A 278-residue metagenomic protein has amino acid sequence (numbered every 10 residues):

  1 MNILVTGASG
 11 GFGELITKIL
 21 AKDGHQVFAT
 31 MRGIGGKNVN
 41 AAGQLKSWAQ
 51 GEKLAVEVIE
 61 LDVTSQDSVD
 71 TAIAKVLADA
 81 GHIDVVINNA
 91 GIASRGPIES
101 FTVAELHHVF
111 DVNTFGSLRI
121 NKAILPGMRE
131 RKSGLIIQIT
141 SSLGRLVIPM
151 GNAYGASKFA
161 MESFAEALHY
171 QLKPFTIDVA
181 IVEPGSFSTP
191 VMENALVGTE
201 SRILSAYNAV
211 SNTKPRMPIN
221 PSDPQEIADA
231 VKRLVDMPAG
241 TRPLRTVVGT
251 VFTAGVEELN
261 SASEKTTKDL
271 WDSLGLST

Functional and structural regions predicted by a protein language model:
M1-R32: Canonical Rossmann dinucleotide-binding motif of NAD(H)/NADP(H)-dependent dehydrogenases/reductases, specifically
E60-T71, V103: The beta1-alpha1 cofactor-binding region of Rossmann-like NAD(H)/NADP(H)-dependent oxidoreductases
P97-I98, E105-H107: Substrate-binding pocket helix/loop in short-chain dehydrogenase/reductase
F101, V147-G155, A167: Active-site loop-to-helix junction immediately N-terminal to the catalytic Tyr of the SDR YXXXK motif in Rossmann-fold
N121, S157: Active-site helix of classical SDR
S141: Residue(s) in the substrate-gating loop at a strand-loop-helix junction that position the organic substrate next
P174-R242: SDR active-site lid
